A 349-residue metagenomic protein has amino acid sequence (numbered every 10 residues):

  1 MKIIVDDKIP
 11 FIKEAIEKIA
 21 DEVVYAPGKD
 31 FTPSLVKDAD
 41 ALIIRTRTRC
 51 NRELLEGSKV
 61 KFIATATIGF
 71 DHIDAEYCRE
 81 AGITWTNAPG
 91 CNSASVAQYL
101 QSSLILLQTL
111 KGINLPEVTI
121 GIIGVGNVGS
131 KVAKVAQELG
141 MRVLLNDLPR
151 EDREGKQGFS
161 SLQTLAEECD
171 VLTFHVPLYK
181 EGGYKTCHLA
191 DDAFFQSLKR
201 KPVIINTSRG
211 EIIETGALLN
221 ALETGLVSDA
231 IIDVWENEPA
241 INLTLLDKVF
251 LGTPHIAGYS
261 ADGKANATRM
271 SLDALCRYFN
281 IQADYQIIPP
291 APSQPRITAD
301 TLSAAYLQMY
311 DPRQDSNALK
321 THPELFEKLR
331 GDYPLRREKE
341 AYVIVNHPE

Functional and structural regions predicted by a protein language model:
M1-A39: N-terminal glycine-/charge-rich "phosphate-binding" loop or analogous flexible N-terminal tail
D6, I44-R45, A66, T173-L178 (+1 more regions): Short, well-ordered coil/turn residues at beta-beta hairpins and beta-strand->alpha-helix junctions within
D7, A97, P116-Q137: Glycine-rich adenosine-cofactor-binding loop
P10, E138-G155: NAD(P)-binding Rossmann-fold cofactor-contacting core
D40-I113: Phosphate/diphosphate ligand-binding glycine-rich loop within oxidoreductases
C50, E151-L243: Rossmann-like adenosine-cofactor binding region
A97-I113, Q137-M141, R269-Y278: Oxidoreductase and adenylate-handling cofactor-binding alpha/beta cores
K201, S208-E349: Rossmann-like dinucleotide-binding domain for NAD(H)/NADP(H)
